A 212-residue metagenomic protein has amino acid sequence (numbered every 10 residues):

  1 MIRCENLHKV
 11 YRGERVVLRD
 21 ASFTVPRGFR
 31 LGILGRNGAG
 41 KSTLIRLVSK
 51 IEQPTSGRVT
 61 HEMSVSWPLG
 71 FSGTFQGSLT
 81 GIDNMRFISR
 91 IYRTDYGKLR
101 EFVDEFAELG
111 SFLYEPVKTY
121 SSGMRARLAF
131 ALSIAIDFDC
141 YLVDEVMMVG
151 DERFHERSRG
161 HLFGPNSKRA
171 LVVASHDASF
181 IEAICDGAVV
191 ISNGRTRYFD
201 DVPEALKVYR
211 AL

Functional and structural regions predicted by a protein language model:
M1-R30, T55: A short, flexible loop at the N-terminus of ABC-type nucleotide-binding domains that lies
R27-G32, R36-R90: ABC ATPase nucleotide-binding domain signature region
S64, L69-L128, L132-C140, E145-H155 (+1 more regions): ABC-family P-loop ATPase nucleotide-binding domains
G70, S175-D177: Conserved H-loop
R157, R195-L212: Conserved beta-strand-loop-alpha-helix hinge in the C-terminal portion of ABC ATPase nucleotide-binding domains
H161-V173: Conserved catalytic loops of ABC-family nucleotide-binding domains
D177-A183: Conserved H-loop
A183-V190: Conserved catalytic segment of ABC-fold P-loop ATPases
